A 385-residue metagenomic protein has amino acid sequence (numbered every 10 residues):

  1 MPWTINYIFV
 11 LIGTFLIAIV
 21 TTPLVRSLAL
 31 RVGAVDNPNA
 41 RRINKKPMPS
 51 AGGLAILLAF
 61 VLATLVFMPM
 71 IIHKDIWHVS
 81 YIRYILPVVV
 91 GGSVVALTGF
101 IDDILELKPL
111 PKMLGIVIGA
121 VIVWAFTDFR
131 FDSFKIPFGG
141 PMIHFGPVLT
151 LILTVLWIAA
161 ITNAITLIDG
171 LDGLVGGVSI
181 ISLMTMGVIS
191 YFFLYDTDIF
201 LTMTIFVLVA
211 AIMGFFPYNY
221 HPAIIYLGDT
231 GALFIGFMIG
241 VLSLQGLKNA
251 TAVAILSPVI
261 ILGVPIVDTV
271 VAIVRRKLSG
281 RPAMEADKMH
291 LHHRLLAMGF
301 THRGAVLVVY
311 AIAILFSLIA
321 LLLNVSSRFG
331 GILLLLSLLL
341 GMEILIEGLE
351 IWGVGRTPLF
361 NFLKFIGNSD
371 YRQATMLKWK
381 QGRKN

Functional and structural regions predicted by a protein language model:
M1-V267: "…together with the soluble PPM/PP2C metallo-phosphatase catalytic core" -> "…together with the soluble PPM/PP2C
L24-L28, L345-N361: Membrane-interface capping segments at transmembrane-helix boundaries
L24-P49, V271-R303, F362-R383: Cytosolic, membrane-interface loops and tails of multi-pass inner-membrane proteins
A232-L233, L262, L334-M342: Small-residue-enriched core segments of transmembrane alpha-helices in multipass membrane transport and channel
Q245-K248, S337-V354: N-terminal hydrophobic signal/anchor transmembrane helix of membrane proteins
P265-V270, L318, I344, G348: Hydrophobic transmembrane alpha-helical segments of multi-pass transport and channel proteins
M289, A297-L315, I319-N324: Alpha-helical transmembrane segments of integral membrane proteins, especially multi-pass inner/plasma-membrane
L318-L336: Extracellular/periplasmic helix-loop-helix junctions in multi-pass membrane proteins
